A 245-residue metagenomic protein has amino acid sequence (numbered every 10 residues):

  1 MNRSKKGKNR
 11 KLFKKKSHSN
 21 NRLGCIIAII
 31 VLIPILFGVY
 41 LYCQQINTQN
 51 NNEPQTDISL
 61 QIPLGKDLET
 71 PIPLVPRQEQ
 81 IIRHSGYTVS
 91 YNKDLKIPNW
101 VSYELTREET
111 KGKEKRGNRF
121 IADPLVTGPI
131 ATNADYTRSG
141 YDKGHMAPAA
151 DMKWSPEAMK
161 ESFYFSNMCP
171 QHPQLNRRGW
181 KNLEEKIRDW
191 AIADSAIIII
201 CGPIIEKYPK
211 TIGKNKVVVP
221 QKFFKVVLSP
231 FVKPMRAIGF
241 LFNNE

Functional and structural regions predicted by a protein language model:
N2-E245: Domain-level detector for secreted/extracellular nuclease and nuclease-toxin modules, and for the ENPP-like C-terminal
